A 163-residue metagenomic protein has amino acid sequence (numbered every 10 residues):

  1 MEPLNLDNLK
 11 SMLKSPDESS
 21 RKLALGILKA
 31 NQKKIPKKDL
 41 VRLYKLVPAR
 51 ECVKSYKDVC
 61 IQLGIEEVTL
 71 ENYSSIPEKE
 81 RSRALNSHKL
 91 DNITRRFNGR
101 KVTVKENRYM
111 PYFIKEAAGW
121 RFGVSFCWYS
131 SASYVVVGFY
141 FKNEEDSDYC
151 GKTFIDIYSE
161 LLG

Functional and structural regions predicted by a protein language model:
M1-E2, D156, E160-G163: Short intrinsically disordered terminal tails
M1-L43: Short, low-complexity, charged amphipathic interaction modules
L9, A24, L43, Y56-V59 (+2 more regions): Generic structural signal of hydrophobic/aromatic residues within well-ordered alpha-helices of folded domains
Q32-K115: The feature represents the first ordered module of a protein
K34, G119-F122, D146-Y149: Short, surface-exposed beta-strand/loop "edge" segments at domain boundaries and coil↔beta transitions
V104-V136: Short aromatic-glycine-(Arg/Gly/Cys) micro-motifs in beta-strand/loop hairpins
K142-S159: A short, charged, amphipathic alpha-helix used as a generic interaction element across diverse proteins
